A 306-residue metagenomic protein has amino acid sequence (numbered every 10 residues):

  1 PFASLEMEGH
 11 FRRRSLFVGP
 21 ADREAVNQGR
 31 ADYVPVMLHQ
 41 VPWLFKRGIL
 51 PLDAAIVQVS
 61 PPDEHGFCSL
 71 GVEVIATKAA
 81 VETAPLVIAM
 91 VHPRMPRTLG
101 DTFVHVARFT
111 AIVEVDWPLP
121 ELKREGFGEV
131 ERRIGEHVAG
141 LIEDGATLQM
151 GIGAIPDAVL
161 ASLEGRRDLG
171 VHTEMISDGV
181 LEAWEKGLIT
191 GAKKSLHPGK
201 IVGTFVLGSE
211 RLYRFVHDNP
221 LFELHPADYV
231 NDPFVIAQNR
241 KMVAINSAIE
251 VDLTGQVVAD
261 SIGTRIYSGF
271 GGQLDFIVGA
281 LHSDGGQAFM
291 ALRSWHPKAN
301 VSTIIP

Functional and structural regions predicted by a protein language model:
P1-P306: Conserved alpha/beta enzyme-core scaffold
